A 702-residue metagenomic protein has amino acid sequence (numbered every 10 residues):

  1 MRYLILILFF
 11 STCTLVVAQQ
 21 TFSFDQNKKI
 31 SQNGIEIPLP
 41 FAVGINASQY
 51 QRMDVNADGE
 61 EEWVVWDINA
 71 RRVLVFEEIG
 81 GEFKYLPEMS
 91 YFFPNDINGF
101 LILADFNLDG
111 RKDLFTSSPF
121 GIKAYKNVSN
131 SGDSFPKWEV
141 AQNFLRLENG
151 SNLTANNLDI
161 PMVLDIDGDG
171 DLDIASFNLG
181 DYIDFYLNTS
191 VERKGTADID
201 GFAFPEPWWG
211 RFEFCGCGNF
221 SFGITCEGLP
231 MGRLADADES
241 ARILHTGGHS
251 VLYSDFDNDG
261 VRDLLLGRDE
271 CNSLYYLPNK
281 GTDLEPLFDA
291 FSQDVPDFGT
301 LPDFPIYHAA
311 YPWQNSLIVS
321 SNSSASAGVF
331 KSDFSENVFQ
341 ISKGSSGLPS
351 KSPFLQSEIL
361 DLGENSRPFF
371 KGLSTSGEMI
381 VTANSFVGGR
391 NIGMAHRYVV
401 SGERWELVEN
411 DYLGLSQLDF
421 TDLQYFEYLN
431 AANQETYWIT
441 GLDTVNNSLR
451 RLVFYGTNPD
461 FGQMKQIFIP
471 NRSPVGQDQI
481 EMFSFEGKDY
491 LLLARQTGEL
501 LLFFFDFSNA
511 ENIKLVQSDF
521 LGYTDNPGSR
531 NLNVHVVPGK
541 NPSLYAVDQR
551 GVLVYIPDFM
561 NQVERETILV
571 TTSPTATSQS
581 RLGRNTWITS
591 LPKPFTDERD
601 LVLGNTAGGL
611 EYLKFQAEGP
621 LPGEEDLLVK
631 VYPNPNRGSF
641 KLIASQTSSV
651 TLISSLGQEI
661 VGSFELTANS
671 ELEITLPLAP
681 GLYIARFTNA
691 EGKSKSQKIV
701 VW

Functional and structural regions predicted by a protein language model:
M1-S23: Bacterial Sec-dependent N-terminal signal peptides
L6, S663-W702: Short, surface-exposed loop/turn motifs with a glycine/proline- and acidic-biased composition
Q19-P622: Beta-propeller-forming repeat regions
E61-E62, E611, I660-G662, S694-Q697: Short beta-strand segments
A70, I643-S649: Short proline/glycine-enriched turn/loop motifs at strand-loop junctions of beta-rich domains
E78, V400, I653, R686-T688: A generic structural motif
E82, R404, S639, Q658-E659 (+1 more regions): Residue-level signal for well-ordered, solvent-exposed loop/turn and beta-edge residues enriched in charged/polar side
S484, V536, P620-A644, I653-I660 (+2 more regions): Surface-exposed, proline-anchored Ser/Thr-rich loop/turn motifs
